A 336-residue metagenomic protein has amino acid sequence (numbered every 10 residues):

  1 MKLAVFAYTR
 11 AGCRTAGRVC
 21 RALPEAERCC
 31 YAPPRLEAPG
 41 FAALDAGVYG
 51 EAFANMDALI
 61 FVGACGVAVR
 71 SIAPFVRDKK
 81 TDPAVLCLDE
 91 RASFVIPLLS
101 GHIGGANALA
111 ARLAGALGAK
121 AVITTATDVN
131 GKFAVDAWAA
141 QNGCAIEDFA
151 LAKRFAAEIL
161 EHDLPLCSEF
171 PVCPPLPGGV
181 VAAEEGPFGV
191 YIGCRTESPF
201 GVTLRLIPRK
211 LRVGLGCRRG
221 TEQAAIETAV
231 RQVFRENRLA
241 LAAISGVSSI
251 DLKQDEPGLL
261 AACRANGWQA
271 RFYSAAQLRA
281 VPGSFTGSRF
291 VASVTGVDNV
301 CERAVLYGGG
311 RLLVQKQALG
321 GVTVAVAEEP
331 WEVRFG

Functional and structural regions predicted by a protein language model:
M1-V5: Extreme N-terminal starter segment of soluble prokaryotic enzymes
Y8-L23, P34-L36, A42-A43, E51-A54 (+5 more regions): Conserved mixed alpha/beta catalytic, RNA-binding, or beta-rich assembly cores of soluble enzyme, regulatory
L23-A26, N55, T81, N266-W268 (+1 more regions): Short glycine/proline-enriched coil/turn segments at helix->beta-strand junctions
E27-C30, K79-L88, G267-Y273: Short hydrophobic/aromatic-enriched beta-strand-loop microsegments
C29, V122, V181, R271-Y273 (+1 more regions): General small-molecule cofactor/ligand-binding pocket signal
K153, A157-A182, G283-L319, A327: Long, charged alpha-helical interface segments
R231, S248-R303, G309-L312, A318-V322 (+1 more regions): C-terminal non-catalytic interaction/assembly regions of soluble proteins
